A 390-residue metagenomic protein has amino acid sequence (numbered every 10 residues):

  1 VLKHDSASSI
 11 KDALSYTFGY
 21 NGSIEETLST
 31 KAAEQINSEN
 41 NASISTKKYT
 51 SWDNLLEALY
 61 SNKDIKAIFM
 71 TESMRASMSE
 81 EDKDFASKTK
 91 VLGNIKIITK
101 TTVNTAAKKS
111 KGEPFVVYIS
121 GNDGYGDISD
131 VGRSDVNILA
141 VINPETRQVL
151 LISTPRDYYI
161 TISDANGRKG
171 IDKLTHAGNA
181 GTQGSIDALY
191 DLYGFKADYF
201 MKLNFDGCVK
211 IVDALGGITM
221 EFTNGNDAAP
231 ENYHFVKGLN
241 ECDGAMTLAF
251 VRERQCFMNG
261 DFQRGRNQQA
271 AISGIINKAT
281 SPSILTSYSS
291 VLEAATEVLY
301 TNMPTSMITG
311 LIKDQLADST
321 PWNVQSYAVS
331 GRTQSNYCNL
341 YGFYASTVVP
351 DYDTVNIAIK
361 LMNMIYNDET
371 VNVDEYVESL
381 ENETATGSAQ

Functional and structural regions predicted by a protein language model:
L2-D5, L14-E72, A76-Q390: Non-catalytic, solvent-exposed segments at the cell envelope interface
